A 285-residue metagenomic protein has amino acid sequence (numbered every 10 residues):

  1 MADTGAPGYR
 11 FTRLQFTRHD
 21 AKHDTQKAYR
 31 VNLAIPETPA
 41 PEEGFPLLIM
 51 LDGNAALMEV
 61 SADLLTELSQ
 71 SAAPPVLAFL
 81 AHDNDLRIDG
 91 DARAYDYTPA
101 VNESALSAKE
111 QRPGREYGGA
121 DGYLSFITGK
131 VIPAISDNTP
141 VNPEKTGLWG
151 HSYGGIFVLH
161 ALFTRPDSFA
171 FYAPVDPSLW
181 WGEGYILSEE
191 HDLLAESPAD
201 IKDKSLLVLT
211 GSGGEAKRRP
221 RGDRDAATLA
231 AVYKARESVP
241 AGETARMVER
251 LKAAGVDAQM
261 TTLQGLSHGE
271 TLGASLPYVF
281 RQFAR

Functional and structural regions predicted by a protein language model:
M1-P46: A domain-start/cap signature at the N-terminus of enzymes
E43-F126, K130, A134, N138: Serine-hydrolase catalytic machinery in alpha/beta-hydrolase-like enzymes
L65, G155-P166: Short glycine-enriched nucleophile-adjacent loop and the immediately C-terminal alpha-helix near the catalytic center
P75, D167-L179: A conserved short beta-strand
T139-S152, Y172: Alpha/beta-hydrolase fold nucleophile elbow
D176, W180-T262: The feature captures the conserved acid-bearing segment of alpha/beta-hydrolase catalytic domains
L263-G269: Histidine-bearing beta->alpha loop at or near hydrolase active sites
S275-R285: Catalytic active-site module of serine/aspartate enzymes centered on a nucleophile-bearing elbow/loop
